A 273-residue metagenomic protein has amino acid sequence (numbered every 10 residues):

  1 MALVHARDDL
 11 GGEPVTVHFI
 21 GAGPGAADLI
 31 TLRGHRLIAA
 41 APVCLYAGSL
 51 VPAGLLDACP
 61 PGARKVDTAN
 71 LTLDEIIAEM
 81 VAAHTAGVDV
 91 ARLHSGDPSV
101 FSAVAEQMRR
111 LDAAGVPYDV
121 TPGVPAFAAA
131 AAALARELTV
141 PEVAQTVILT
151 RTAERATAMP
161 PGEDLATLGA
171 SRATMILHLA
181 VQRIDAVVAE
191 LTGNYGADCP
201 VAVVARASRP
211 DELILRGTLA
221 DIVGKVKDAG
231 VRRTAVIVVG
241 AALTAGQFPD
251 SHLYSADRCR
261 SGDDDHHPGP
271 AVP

Functional and structural regions predicted by a protein language model:
M1-V124, A129, V223: Class I S-adenosyl-L-methionine
A2-V17, E75, A86-V90, R109 (+2 more regions): A contiguous loop/helix-start segment that scaffolds small-molecule binding in enzyme catalytic cores
V15, A26, D97-S171, L215-R216: Class I SAM-dependent methyltransferase SAM-binding "motif I" and its flanking Rossmann-like core
D28-T31, S49, G54, S99-V100 (+9 more regions): Residue-level preference for alpha-helix termini and adjacent loops
G62-R64, R136-P141, N194, T218-D221: Short, hinge-like loop/turn segments at secondary-structure boundaries
